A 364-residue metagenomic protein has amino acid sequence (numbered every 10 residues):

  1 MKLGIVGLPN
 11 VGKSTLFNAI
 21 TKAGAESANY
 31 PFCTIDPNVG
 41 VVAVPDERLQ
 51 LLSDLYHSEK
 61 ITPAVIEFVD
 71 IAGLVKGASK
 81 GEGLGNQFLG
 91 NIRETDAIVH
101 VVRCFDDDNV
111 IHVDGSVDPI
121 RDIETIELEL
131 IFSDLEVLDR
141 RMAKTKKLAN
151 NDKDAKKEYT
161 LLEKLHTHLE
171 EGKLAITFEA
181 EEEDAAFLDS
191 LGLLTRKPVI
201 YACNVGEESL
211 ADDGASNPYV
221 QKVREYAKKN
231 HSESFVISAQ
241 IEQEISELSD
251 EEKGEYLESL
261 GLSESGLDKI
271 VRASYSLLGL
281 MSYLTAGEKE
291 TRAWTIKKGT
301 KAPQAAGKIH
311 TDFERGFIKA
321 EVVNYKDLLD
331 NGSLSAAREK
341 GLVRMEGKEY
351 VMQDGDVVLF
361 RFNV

Functional and structural regions predicted by a protein language model:
M1-I111, D139-R140: Conserved G1/Walker A P-loop phosphate-binding module
K2-V6, F17, K144-V351, V358 (+1 more regions): C-terminal-of-GTPase-core extension/linker across diverse P-loop GTPases
P9, I131-D134, G192: Flexible interhelical turns and helix-capping residues at alpha-helix boundaries within structured domains
G12-F17, P45-H57, G85-N109, R121-L130 (+4 more regions): Phosphate-binding glycine-rich loops and adjacent basic patches that engage nucleotide phosphates, nucleic-acid
A23-P31, N38-G40, R48-L51, K80 (+11 more regions): Glycine-rich, flexible loop/turn motifs
F32, D46-L49, T62-F68, E82-D96 (+8 more regions): Amphipathic alpha-helical transducer elements in NTP-driven molecular machines
G40-P45, A72-E82, R93-A155, H168-E181 (+2 more regions): Conserved Switch II/interswitch segment of TRAFAC-class P-loop GTPases
